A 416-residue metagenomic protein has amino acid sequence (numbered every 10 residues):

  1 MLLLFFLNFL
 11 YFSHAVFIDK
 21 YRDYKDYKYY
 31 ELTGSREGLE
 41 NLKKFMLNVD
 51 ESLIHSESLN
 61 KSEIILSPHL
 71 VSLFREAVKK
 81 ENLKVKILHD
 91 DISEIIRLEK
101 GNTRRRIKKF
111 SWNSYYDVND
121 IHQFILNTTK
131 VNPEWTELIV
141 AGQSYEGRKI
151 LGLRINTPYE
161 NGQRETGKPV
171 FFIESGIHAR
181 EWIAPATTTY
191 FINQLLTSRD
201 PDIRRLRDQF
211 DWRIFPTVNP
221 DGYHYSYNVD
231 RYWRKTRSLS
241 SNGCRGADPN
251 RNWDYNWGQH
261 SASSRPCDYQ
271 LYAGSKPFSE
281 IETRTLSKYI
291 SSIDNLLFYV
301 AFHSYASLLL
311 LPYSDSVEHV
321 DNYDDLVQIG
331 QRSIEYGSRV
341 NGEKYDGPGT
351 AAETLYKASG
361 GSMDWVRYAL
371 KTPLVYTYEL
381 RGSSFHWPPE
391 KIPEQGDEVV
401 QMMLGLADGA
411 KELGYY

Functional and structural regions predicted by a protein language model:
L2, Y11-Y416: M14 metallocarboxypeptidase catalytic domain recognition
